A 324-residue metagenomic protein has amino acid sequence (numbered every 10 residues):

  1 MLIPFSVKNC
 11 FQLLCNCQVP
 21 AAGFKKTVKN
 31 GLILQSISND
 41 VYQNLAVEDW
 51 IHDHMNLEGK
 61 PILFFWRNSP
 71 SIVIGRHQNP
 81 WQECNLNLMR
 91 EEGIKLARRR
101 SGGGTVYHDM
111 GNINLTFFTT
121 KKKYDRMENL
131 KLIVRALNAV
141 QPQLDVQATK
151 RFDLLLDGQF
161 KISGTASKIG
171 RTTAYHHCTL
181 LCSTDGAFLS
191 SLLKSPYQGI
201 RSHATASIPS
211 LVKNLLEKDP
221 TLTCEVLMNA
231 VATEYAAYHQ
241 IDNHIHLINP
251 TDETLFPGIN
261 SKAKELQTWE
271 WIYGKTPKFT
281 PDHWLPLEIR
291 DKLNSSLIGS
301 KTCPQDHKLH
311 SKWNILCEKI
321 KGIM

Functional and structural regions predicted by a protein language model:
L2-Y124, H310-K312, E318, I323-M324: N-terminal lobe of the biotin/lipoate ligase/transferase fold
Q43, D125-N129, L227: Hydrophobic (often cysteine-bearing) scaffold residues that line and stabilize catalytic clefts of nucleotide/cofactor
W50, K131-D145, S163-T165, I169-T276 (+2 more regions): Long, positively charged amphipathic alpha-helical accessory segments at protein N-termini or as interdomain linkers
F65, L96-R98, V146-K150, L156 (+1 more regions): General beta-strand structural signal in soluble alpha/beta enzymes
Q82, E91-G102, N129-V134, N138-V140 (+1 more regions): Short acidic (Asp/Glu) patches
R99-N114, L154-L156, K161, I169-A174: FAD-binding core of FAD-dependent oxidoreductases, characterized by glycine-rich FAD pyrophosphate-binding loops
M110-F152, D157-G158: Contiguous, small/hydrophobic- and glycine-enriched helical/loop subdomains that border and often "cap" functional
